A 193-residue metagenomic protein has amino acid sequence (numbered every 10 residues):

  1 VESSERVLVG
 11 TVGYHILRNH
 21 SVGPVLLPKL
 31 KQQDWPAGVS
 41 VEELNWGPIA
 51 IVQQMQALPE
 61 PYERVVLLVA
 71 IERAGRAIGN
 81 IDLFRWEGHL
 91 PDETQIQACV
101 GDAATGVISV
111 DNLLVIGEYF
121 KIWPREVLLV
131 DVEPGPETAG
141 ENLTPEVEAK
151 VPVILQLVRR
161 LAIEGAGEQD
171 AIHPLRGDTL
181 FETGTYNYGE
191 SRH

Functional and structural regions predicted by a protein language model:
V1-I122, V127-V132, E141-P152, L161-R192: N-terminal catalytic or cofactor-binding beta/alpha core of small enzyme domains
G135: Short "lid" loop at the C-terminus of a central beta-strand within the Rossmann-like core of SAM-dependent
T138: Glycine-rich phosphate/diphosphate-binding loops and the adjacent beta-loop-alpha structural elements that coordinate
I154-Q156: Histidine-centered active-site loop/cap adjacent to the catalytic His in serine esterases/O-acetyl transfer systems
